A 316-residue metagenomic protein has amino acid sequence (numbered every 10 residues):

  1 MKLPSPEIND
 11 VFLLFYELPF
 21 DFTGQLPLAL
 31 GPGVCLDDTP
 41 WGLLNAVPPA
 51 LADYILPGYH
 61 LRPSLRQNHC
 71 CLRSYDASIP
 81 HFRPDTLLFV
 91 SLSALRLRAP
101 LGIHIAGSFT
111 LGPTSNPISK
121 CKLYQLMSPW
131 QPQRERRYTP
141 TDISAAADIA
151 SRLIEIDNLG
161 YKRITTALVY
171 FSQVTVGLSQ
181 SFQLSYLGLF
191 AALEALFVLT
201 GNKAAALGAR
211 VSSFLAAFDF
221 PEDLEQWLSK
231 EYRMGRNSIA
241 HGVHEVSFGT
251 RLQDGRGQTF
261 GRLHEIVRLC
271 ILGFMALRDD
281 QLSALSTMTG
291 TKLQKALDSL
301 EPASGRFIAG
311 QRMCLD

Functional and structural regions predicted by a protein language model:
M1-L187, G261, L269-D316: Charged, non-catalytic interaction/linker regions at domain boundaries that couple catalytic cores to substrate
T165-F171, L193, S212, R233 (+1 more regions): Hydrophobic core segments within long, regular secondary-structure runs in both alpha- and beta-rich folds
T175-S179, E222, L252: Acidic, serine/threonine- and proline-rich low-complexity regulatory regions
Y186-Q226: Flexible secondary-structure boundary motifs
L189, A204-V211, G249-Q258, A284-M288: Composition- and surface-driven signal marking solvent-exposed, interaction-prone regions in large proteins
V198-G201, N237-E245, R268-D280: Charged/polar positions within long, soluble alpha-helices
D223-Q253, H264: Histidine-centered, metal-coordinating catalytic motifs and their short helical/loop contexts
